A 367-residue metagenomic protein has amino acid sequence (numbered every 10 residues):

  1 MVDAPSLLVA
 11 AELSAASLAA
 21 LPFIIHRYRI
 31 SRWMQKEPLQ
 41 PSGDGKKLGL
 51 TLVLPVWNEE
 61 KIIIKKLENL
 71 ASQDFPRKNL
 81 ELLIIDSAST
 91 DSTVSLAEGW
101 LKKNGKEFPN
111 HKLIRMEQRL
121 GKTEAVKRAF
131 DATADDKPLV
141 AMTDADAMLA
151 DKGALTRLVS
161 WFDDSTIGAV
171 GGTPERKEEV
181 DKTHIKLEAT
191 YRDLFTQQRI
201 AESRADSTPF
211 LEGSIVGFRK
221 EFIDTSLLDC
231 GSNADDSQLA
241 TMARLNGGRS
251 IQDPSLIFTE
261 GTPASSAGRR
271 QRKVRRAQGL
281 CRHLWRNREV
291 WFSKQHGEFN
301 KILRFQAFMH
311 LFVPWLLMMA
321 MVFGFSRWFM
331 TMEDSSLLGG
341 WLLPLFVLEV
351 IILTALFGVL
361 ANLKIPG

Functional and structural regions predicted by a protein language model:
M1-D44: N-terminal membrane-anchoring/stem segments of glycan-assembly enzymes
S6, R27-Y28, R32, S42-D44 (+1 more regions): Membrane-embedded multi-pass helical conduit in multi-pass membrane proteins, especially envelope-biosynthetic
L48-T51, E81, Q238: Cell-envelope/extracellular polymer assembly enzymes that use nucleotide-activated donors
E68-N79: Short, acidic, metal-binding catalytic loop of nucleotide-sugar glycosyltransferases
D86-L96, Q118, A147-M148: A conserved acidic beta->alpha catalytic loop
T123-A125, A129-D131, K137-P138, D151-G231: Long helical/loop segments within the catalytic core of UDP-sugar-dependent glycosyltransferases, especially the large
D136-M148: Short beta-strand-to-loop acidic/aromatic patch adjacent to the donor-nucleotide binding site
F162-F195, C230-F305: Catalytic donor/gating beta->alpha subdomain of glycosyltransferases that bind UDP-sugars
